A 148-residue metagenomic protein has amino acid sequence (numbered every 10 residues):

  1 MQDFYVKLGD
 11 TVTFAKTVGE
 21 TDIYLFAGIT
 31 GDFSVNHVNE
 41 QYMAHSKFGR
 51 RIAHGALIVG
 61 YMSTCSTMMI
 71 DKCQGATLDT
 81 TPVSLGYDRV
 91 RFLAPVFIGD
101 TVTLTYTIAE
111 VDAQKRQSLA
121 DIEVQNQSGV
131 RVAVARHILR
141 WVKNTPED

Functional and structural regions predicted by a protein language model:
M1-A53, D71, Q127, K143: Catalytic strand-loop segment that frames the active site of acyl-thioester-processing enzymes
M1-T11, F92-D148: HotDog/MaoC-like acyl-thioester-processing domains
T21-D22, M43, Y61, T67 (+4 more regions): Generic secondary-structure boundary signal with a strong preference for alpha-helix termini
G31-D32, M43, D71-K72, T77-D79 (+3 more regions): Short, charged/polar low-complexity linear motifs in solvent-exposed/disordered segments
H37, F48-G49, Y61, T77 (+4 more regions): Short, intrinsically disordered/low-complexity patches at protein termini and at juxtamembrane boundaries
R50, S63-T103: Hydrophobic beta-strand-centered segment that forms part of the acyl-chain substrate-binding groove
